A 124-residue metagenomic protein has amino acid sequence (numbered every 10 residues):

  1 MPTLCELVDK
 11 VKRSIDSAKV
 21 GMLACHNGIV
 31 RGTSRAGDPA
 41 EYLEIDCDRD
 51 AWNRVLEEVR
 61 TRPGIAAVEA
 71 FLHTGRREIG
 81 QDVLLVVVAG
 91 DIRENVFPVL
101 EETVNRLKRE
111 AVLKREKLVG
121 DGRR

Functional and structural regions predicted by a protein language model:
M1-V83, A89-R124: N-terminal, polar/charged subdomain of small-to-medium soluble alpha/beta proteins
